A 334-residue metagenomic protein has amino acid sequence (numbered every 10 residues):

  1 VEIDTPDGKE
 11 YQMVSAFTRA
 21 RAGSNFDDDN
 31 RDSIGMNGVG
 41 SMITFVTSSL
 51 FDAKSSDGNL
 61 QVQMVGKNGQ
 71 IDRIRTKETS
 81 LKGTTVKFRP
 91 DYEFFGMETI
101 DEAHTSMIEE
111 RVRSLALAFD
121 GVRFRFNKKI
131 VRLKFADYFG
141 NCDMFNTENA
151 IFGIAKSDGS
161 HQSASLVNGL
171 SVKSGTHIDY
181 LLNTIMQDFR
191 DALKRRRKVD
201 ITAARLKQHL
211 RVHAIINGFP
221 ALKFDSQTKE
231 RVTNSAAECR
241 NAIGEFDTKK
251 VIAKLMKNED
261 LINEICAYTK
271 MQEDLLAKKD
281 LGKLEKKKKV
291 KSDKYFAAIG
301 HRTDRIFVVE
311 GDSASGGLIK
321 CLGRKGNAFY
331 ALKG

Functional and structural regions predicted by a protein language model:
E2-G23: Short conserved segment of the HATPase_c
E10, S15, F26-D27, D32-I34 (+3 more regions): GHKL-family ATPase ATP-binding module
